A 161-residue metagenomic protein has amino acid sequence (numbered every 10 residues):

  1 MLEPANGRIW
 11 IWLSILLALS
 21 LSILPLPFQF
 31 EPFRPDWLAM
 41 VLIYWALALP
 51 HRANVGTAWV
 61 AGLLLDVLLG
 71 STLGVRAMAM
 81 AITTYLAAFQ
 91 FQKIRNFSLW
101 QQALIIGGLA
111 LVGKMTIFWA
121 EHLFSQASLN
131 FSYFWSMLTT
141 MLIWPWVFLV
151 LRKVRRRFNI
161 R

Functional and structural regions predicted by a protein language model:
M1-R161: Terminal, non-globular segments
